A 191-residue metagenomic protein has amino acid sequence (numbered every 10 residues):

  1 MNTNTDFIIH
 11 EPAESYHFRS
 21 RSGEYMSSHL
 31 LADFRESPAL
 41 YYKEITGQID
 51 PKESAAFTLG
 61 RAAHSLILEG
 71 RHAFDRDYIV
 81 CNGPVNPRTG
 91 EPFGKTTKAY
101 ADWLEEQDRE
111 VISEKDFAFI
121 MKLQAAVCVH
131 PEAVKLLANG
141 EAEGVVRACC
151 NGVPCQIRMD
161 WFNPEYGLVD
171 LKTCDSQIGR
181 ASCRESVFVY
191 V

Functional and structural regions predicted by a protein language model:
M1-I157: Metal-dependent nuclease catalytic cores that hydrolyze phosphodiester bonds in DNA/RNA, characterized by
L137-R184: Mg2+/Mn2+-dependent nuclease catalytic core
E185-V191: Positively charged, low-complexity/disordered segments
